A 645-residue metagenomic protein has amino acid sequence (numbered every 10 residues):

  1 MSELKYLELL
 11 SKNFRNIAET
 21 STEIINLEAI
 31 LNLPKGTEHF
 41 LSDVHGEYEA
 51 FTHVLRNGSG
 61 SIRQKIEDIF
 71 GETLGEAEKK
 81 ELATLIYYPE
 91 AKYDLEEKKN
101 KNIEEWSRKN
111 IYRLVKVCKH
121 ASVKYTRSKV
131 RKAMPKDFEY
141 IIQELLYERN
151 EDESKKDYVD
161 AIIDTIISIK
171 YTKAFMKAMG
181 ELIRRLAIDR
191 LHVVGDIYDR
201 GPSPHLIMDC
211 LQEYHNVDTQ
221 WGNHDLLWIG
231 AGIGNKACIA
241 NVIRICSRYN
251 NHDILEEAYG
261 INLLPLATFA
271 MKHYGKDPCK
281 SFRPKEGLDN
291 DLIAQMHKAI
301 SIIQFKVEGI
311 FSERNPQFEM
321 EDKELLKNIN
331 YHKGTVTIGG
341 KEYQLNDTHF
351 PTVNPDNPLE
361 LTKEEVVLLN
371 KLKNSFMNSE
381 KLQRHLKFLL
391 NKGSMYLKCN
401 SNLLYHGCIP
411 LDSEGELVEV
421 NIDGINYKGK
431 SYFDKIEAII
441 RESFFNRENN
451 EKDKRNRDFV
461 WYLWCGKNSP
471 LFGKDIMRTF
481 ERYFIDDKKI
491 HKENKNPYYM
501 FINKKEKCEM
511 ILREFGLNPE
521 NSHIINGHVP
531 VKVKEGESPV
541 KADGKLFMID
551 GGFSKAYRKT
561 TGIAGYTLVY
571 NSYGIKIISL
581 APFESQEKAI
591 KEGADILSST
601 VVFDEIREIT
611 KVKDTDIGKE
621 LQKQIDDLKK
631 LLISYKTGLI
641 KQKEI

Functional and structural regions predicted by a protein language model:
M1-I645: Feature recognizes metal-dependent phosphohydrolase scaffolds
